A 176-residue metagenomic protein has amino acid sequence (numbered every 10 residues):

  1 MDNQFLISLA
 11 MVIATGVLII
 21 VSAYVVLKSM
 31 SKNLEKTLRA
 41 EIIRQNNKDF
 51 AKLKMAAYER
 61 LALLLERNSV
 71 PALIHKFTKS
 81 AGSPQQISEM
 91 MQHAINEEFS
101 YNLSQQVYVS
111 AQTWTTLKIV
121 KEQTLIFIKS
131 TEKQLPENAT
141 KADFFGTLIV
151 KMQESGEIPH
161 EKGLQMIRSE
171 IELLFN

Functional and structural regions predicted by a protein language model:
M1-L6: Short, strongly hydrophobic alpha-helical membrane anchors
I7, M11, A23-N176: Conserved non-transmembrane functional hotspots
M11, T15-I19: Alpha-helical transmembrane segments of integral membrane proteins
